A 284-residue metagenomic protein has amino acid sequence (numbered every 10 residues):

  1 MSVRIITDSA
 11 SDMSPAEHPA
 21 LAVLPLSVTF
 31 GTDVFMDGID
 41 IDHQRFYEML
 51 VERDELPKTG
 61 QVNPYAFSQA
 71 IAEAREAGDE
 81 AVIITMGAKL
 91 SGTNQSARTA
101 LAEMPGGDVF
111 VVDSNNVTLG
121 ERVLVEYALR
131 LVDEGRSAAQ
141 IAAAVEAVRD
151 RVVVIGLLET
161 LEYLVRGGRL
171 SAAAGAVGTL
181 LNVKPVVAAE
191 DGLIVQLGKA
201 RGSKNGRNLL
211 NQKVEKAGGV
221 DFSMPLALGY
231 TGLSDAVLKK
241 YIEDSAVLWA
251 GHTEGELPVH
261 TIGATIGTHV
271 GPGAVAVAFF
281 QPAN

Functional and structural regions predicted by a protein language model:
V3-R4, A10-S27, T32-D33, L90-F110 (+1 more regions): Mixed-charge interfacial surface used for oligomerization/domain docking and macromolecular partner engagement
V34-G106: Class I S-adenosyl-L-methionine
